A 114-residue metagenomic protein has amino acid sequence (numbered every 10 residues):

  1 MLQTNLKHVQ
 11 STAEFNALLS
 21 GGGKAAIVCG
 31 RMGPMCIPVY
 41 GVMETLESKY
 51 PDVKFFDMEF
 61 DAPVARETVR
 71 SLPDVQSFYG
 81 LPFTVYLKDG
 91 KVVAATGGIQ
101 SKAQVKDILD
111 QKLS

Functional and structural regions predicted by a protein language model:
M1-A25, K102-S114: N-terminal leader/targeting and pre-domain segments
M1-Q3, K24-A26, D61-V69: Short, mixed-charge, low-aromatic patches
Q3, I27, R31, L72 (+1 more regions): Conserved short-loop catalytic and cofactor-binding motifs
H8-K49: Local sequence-structure signature of Cys/Sec-based thiol-disulfide redox active-site neighborhoods
E44, S48-S114: Thioredoxin-like thiol-disulfide oxidoreductase module
